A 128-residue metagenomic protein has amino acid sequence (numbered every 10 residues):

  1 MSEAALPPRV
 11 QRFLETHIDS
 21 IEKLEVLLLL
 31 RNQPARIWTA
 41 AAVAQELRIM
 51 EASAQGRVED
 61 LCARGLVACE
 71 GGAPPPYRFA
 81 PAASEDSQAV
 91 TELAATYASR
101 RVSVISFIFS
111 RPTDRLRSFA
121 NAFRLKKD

Functional and structural regions predicted by a protein language model:
M1-E25: Short alpha-helical segments that sit at the start of domains
T16-S20, R31-R36: Short helix-capping/hinge SLiMs at alpha-helix to coil transitions
H17-S20, G71-L93: Short, cationic-aromatic polyanion-contact patches
L24-L29, S103: Pre-recognition alpha-helix immediately N-terminal to the DNA-recognition helix within helix-turn-helix or winged-helix
V26, T39-E46: A short acidic, leucine-rich amphipathic alpha-helix
R48-A63: Short amphipathic alpha-helical interaction segments
C62-P74: A short, conserved structural fragment
S99-D128: Exposed, interaction-prone assembly regions rather than primary DNA-binding/catalytic cores
